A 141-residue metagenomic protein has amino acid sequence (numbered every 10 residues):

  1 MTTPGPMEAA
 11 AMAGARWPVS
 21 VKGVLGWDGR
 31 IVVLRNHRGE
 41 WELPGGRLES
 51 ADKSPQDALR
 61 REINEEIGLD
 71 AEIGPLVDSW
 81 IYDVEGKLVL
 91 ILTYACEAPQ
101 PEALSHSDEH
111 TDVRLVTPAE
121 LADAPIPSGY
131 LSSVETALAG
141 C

Functional and structural regions predicted by a protein language model:
M1-K22: Acidic, metal-coordinating catalytic segment for phosphate/diphosphate chemistry, firing primarily on the Nudix
V19-V21, G29, L90-L92, T111: Change "...and in nucleic-acid phosphodiester-cleaving endonucleases..." to "...and in nucleic-acid processing enzymes
G23, L76, Y94-C96: A structural signal for short, well-ordered beta-strand segments
L25, V33, C96-A98, L115: Conserved hydrophobic "DFG−1" position in protein kinase catalytic cores
W27-E65: Conserved Nudix-box catalytic region and its N-terminal flanking loop in Nudix hydrolases and closely related
L69-S79: A short coil-to-beta-strand element that immediately follows conserved catalytic motifs
W80-A103: Active-site-adjacent beta-strand/loop module that shapes the phosphate/pyrophosphate-binding cleft
A95, S105-A137: NUDIX/MutT-family hydrolases
